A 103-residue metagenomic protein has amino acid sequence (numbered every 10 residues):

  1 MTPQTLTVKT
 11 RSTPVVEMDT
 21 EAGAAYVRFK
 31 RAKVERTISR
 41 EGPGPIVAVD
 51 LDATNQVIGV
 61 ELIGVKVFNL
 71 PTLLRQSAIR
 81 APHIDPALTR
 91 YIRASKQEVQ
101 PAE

Functional and structural regions predicted by a protein language model:
M1-E103: Small, basic N-terminal interaction modules of short regulatory proteins
